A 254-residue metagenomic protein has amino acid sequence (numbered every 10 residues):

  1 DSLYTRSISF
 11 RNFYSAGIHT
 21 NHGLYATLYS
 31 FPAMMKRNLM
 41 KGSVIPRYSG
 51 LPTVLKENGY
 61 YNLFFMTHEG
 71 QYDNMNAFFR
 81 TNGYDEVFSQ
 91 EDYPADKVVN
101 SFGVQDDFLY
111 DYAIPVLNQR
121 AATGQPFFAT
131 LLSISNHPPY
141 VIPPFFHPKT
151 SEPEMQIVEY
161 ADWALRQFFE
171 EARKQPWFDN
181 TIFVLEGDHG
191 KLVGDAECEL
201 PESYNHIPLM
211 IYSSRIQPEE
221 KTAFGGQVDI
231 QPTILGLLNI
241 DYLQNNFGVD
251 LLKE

Functional and structural regions predicted by a protein language model:
D1-E254: Solvent-exposed soluble domains appended to multi-pass membrane proteins
